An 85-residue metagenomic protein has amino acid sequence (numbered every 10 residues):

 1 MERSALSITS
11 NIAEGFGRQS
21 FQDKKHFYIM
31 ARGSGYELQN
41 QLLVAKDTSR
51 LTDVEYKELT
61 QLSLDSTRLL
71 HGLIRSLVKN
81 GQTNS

Functional and structural regions predicted by a protein language model:
E2-S85: Amphipathic alpha-helical assembly/interaction segments
